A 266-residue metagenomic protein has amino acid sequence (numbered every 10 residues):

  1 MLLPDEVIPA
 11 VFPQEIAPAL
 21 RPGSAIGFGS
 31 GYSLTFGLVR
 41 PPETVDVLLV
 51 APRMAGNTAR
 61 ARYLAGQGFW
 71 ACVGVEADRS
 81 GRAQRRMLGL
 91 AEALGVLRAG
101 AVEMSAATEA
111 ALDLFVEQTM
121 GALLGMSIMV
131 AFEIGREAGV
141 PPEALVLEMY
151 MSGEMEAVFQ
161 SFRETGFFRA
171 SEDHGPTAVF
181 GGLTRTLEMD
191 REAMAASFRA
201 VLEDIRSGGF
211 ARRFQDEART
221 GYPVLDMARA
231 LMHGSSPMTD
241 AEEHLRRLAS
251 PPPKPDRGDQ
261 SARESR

Functional and structural regions predicted by a protein language model:
M1-V39: Rossmann-fold NAD(P) dinucleotide-binding segment
L2-P9, A77-R85, G121, G125 (+5 more regions): Electropositive phosphate-/nucleotide-binding environments in soluble metabolic enzymes
V7, I16, L20, M87-R98 (+4 more regions): Structural signal for hydrophobic packing residues in well-ordered secondary-structure cores of soluble enzyme domains
I16-P18, P41-V47, A131: A glycine- and small-aliphatic-rich helix-loop capping segment at beta-alpha/alpha-beta transitions that lines
G27-E117: Rossmann-fold dinucleotide-binding core
G81-A138, E143-R163: Active-site-proximal catalytic alpha-helix in oxidoreductases
E143-R266: NAD(P)-dependent Rossmann-like dehydrogenase/reductase catalytic/cofactor-binding core
